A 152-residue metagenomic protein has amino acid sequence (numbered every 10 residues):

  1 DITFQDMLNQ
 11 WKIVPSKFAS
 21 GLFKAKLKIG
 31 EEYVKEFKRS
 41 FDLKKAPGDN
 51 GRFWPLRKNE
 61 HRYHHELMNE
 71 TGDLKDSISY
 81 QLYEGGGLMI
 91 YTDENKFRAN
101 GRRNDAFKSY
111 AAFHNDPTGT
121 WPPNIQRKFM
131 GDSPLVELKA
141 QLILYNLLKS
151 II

Functional and structural regions predicted by a protein language model:
D1-I152: Short, Lys/Arg-rich flexible segments
